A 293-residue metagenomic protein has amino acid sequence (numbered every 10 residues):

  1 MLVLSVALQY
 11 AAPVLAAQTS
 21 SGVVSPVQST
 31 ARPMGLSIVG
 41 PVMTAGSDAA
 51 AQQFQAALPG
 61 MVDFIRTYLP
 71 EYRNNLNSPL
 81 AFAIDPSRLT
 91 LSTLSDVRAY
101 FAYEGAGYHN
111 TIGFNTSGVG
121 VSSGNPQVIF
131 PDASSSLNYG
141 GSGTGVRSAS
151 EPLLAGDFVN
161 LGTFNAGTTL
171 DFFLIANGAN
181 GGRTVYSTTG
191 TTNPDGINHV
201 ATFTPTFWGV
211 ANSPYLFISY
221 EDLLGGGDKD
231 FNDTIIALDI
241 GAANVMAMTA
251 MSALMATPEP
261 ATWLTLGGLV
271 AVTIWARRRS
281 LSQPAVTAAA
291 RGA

Functional and structural regions predicted by a protein language model:
M1-Q9: Bacterial N-terminal signal peptides
A12-A16: Sec/Tat signal peptide C-region and signal peptidase I cleavage site
A17-S219, L223, N244-L254: Extracellular distal adhesion/interaction modules in secreted or cell-surface proteins
V97, L170, T234, L238 (+1 more regions): Residue-level detector of short, conserved catalytic/binding motifs and their immediate flanks
G227-A256: A recurrent domain-boundary module in secreted/ectodomain proteins
A256-E259, R291-G292: An intrinsically disordered, low-complexity acidic/polar region
P258-R277: A short, hydrophobic C-terminal helix/tail in secreted or cell-surface proteins
T273-A293: C-terminal membrane-anchoring or membrane-association module
